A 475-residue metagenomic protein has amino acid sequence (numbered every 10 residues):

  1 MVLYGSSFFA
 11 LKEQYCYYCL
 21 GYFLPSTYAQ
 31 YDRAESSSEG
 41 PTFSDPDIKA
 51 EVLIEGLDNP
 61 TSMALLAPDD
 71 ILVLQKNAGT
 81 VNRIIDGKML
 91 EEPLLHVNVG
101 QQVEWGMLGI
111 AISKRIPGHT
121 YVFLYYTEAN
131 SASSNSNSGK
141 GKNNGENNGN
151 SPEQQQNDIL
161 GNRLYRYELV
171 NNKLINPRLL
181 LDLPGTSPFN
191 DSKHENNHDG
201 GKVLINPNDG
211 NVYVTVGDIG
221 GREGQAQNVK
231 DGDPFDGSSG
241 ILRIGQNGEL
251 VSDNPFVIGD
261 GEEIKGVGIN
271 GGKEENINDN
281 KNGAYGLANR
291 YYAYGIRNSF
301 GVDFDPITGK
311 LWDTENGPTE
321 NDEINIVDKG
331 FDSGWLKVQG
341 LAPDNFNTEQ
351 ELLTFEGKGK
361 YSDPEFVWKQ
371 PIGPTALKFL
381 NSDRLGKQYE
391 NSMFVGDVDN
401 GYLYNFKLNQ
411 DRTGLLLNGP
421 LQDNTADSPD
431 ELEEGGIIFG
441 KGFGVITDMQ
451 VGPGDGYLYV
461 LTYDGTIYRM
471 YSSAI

Functional and structural regions predicted by a protein language model:
M1-G5, A29: Plant-biased detector of terminal regions, especially N-terminal secretory signal peptides and adjacent cleavage-site
Y4, F8-F9, Y15-Y18, Y22-F23: Aromatic (phenylalanine/tyrosine) cluster motif
C19-R222, G301-F304, K310-G317, Q370-G414 (+1 more regions): Acidic, Gly/Ser/Thr-rich repeat motifs that build Ca2+-stabilized beta-propeller blades
Y28-F43, A78, W105-M107, R115-P117 (+4 more regions): Beta-propeller domain segments
L53, E92-H96, R178-P188, Y291-Y292 (+2 more regions): Local beta-strand/beta-hairpin segments that build beta-sheet-rich folds
Y165, L181, N325, L336 (+1 more regions): Residues in well-ordered beta-strands of folded domains
